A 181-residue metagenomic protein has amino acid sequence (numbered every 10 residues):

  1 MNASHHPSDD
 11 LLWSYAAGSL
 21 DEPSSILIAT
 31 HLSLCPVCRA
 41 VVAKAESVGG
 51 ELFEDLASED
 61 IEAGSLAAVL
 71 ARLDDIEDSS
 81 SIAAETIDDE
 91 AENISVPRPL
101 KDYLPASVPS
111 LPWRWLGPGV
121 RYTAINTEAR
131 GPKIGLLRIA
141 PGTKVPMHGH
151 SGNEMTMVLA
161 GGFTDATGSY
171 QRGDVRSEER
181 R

Functional and structural regions predicted by a protein language model:
M1-S8, E22-P23, S33-P36, A40 (+1 more regions): Positively biased amphipathic helices and basic secretion/translocation or surface-docking motifs that either flank
I28-L32: Sequence/structural segment immediately N-terminal to covalent heme-attachment motifs in c-type and related
R121-H150: Conserved short histidine dyad/triad with adjacent acidic residue
A140-T143, G149-A166: Glycine- and acidic-residue-biased ligand/ion/polar-headgroup-sensing regions
E179-R180: Conserved small/polar residues in nucleotide/adenosyl-binding loops
